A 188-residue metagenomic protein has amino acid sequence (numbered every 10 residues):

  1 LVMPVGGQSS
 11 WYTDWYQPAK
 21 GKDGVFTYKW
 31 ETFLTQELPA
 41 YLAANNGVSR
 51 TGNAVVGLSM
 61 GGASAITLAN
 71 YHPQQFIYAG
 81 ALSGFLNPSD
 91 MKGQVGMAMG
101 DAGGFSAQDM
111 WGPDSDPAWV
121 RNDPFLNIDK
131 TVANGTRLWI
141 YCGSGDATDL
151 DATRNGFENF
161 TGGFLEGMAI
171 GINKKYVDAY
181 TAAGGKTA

Functional and structural regions predicted by a protein language model:
L1-A188: Non-catalytic cap/lid and distal C-terminal segments of serine-dependent acyl enzymes
